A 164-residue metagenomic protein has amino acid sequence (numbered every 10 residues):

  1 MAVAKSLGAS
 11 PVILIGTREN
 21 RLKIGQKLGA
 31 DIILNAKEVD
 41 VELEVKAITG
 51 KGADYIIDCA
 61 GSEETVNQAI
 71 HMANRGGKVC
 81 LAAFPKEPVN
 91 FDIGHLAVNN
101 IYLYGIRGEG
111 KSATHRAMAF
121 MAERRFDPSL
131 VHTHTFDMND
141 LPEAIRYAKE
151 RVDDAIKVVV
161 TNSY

Functional and structural regions predicted by a protein language model:
M1-V39, L43: Mid-domain Rossmann-like dinucleotide-binding core that forms the NAD(H)/NADP(H) cofactor-binding site
K37, G61, D137-D140: Short loop/turn segments at beta->alpha junctions
A47-K51: Glycine-rich phosphate-binding loop signature in dinucleotide/nucleotide-binding domains
D54-I57: N-terminal Rossmann-like NAD(P) cofactor-binding module of classical short-chain dehydrogenase/reductase
E63-E123, N162-Y164: Glycine-rich phosphate-binding loop and adjacent beta-alpha segment of Rossmann(oid) nucleotide-cofactor-binding
N67-H71, S112-Y164: C-terminal hydrophobic helical "lid"/dimerization subdomain of Rossmann-like NAD(P)H-dependent oxidoreductases
